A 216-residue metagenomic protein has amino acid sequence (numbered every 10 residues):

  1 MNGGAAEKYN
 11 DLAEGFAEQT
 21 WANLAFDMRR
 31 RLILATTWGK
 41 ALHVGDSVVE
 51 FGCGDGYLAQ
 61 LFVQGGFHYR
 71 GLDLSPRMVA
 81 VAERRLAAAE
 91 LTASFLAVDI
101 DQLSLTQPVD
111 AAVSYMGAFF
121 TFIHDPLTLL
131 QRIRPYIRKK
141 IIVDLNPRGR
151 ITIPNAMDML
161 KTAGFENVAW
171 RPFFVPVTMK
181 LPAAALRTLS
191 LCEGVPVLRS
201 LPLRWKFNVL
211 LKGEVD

Functional and structural regions predicted by a protein language model:
M1-L42: Conserved class I S-adenosyl-L-methionine
G52-G54: Class I SAM-dependent methyltransferase "Motif I" SAM/SAH-binding loop
Y57, L61-I100: Class I SAM-dependent methyltransferase SAM/SAH-binding core
A111-H124: A short SAM/SAH-binding and catalytic strip from SAM-dependent methyltransferases
L127-K139: A short glycine-rich, Lys/Arg-flanked "PGG" loop and its adjoining helix->strand segment in the class I
R138-N146: Conserved beta-strand signature within the Rossmann-like core of class I S-adenosyl-L-methionine
R150-G164: Short alpha-helix
F174-D216: A C-terminal cap/extension of S-adenosyl-L-methionine-dependent methyltransferases that defines the acceptor-substrate
